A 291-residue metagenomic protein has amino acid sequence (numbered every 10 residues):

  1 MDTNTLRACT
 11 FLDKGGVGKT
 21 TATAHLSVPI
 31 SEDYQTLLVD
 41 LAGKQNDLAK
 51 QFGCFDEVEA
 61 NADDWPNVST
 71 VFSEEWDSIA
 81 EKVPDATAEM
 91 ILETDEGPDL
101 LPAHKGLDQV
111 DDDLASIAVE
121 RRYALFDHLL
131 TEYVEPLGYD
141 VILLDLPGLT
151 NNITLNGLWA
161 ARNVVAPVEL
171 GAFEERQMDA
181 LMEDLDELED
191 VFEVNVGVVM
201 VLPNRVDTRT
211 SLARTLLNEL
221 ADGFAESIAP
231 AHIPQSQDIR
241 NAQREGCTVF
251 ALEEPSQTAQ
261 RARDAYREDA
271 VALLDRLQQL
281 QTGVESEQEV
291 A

Functional and structural regions predicted by a protein language model:
M1-A291: P-loop NTP-binding core
